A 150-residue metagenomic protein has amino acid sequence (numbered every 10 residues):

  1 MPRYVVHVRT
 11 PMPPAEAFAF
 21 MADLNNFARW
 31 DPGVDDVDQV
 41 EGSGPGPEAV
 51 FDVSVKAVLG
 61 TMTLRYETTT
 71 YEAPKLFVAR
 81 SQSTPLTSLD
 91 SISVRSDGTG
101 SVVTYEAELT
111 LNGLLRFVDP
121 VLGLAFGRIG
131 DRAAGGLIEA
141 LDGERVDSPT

Functional and structural regions predicted by a protein language model:
M1-E41, T150: Hydrophobic ligand-binding cavity/cleft-lining segments
V5-R9, T63-R65, L89-S91, E106: Well-ordered beta-strand positions in beta-sheet-rich domains
P11-P14, Y71-E72, D97-T99: Short loop segments at secondary-structure junctions
M12, A57-L59, L109-G113: Beta-strand elements of well-folded, non-transmembrane domains
A15-F18, D131, G135: Amphipathic alpha-helical segments that line or abut small-molecule/effector binding pockets and mediate allosteric
G33, R65-E67, S93: Residues located in well-ordered beta-strands
D38-P85, V102, R132-T150: Glycine-rich portal/gate segments that line the openings of hydrophobic small-molecule binding cavities
R80-R132, P149: Beta-strand/loop substructures that line and gate deep hydrophobic ligand-binding cavities in soluble
